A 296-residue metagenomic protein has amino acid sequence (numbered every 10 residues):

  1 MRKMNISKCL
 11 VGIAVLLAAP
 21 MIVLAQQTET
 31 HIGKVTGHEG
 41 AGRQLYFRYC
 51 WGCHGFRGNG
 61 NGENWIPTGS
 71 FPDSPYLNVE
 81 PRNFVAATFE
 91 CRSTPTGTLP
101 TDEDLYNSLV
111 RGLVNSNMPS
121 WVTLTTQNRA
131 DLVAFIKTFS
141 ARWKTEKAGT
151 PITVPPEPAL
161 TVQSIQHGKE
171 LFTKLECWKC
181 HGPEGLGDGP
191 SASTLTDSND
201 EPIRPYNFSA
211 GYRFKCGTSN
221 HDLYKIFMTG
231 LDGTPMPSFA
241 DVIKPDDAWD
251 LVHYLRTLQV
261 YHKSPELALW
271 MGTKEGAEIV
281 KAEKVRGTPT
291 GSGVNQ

Functional and structural regions predicted by a protein language model:
M1-S7: N-terminal secretory signal peptides that target proteins for export/translocation
V11-P20: Bacterial N-terminal signal peptides
A25-H38, G52, F56-A87, W143-T161 (+2 more regions): His/Cys-centered metal/cofactor-coordination and adjacent catalytic loops
A25-Y46, W143-T173, H262-M271, K281-N295: Electrostatic cytochrome c docking/interface patches
T36-F56, L160-L186, S193-S198, L251: Sequence/structural segment immediately N-terminal to covalent heme-attachment motifs in c-type and related
N59-G60, L186-G187, P245: Short, non-ligating residues that shape and space the ligands of small metal-coordination modules and catalytic
G69-V122, R129-L132, I136, T194-A240 (+1 more regions): Extracytoplasmic electron-transfer domains, predominantly the class I c-type cytochrome c fold
W121-K169, P183, Y254: Extended surface/linker regions that mediate inter-domain or inter-protein docking in multi-component redox
